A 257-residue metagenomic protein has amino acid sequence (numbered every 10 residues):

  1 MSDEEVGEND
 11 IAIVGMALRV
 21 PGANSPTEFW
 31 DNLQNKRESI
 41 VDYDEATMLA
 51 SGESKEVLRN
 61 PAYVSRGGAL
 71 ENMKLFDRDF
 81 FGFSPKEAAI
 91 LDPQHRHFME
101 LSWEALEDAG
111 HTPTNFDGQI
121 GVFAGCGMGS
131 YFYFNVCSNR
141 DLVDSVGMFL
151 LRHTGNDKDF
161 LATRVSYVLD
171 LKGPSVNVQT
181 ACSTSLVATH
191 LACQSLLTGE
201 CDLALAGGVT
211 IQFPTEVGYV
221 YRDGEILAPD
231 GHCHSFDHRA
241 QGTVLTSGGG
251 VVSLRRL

Functional and structural regions predicted by a protein language model:
S2-R239: Cys-dependent condensing catalytic cores that perform Claisen condensation/acyl-transfer in fatty-acid/polyketide
H238-L257: Channel- or pocket-lining gating/hinge segments that regulate access to a cavity or pore
